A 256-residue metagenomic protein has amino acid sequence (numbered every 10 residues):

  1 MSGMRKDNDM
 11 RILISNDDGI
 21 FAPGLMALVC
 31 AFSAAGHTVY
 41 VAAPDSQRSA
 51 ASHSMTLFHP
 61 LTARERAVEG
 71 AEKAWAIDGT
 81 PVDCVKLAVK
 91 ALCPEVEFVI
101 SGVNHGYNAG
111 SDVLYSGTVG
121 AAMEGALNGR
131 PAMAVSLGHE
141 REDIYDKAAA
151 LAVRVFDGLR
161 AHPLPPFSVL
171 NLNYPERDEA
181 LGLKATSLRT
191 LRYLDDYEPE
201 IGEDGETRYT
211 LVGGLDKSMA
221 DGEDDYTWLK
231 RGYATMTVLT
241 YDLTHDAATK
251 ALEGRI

Functional and structural regions predicted by a protein language model:
M1-D9: Short, Lys/Arg-enriched N-terminal segments with co-localized hydrophobic residues within the first ~10-30 amino acids
I12-S15, A22-E95: A cross-family phosphate/adenosyl-ligand binding-site feature
S15, A42-P44, S101-N104, V135-S136 (+2 more regions): Short beta-strand segments
D18, Q47, T80-P81, N104-Y107 (+1 more regions): Short glycine-rich anion-binding loops that position phosphate/pyrophosphate groups of nucleotides and phosphorylated
Y107-S116: Glycine/threonine-rich flexible loop motifs
A121-G125: Hydrophobic/aromatic ligand-binding patch that stacks against planar heteroaromatic rings of cofactors or nucleotides
A126-A148: Glycine-rich phosphate/pyrophosphate-binding loops and their adjacent beta-strand/loop elements at enzyme active sites
K147-I256: Electrostatically charged, flexible surface regions
